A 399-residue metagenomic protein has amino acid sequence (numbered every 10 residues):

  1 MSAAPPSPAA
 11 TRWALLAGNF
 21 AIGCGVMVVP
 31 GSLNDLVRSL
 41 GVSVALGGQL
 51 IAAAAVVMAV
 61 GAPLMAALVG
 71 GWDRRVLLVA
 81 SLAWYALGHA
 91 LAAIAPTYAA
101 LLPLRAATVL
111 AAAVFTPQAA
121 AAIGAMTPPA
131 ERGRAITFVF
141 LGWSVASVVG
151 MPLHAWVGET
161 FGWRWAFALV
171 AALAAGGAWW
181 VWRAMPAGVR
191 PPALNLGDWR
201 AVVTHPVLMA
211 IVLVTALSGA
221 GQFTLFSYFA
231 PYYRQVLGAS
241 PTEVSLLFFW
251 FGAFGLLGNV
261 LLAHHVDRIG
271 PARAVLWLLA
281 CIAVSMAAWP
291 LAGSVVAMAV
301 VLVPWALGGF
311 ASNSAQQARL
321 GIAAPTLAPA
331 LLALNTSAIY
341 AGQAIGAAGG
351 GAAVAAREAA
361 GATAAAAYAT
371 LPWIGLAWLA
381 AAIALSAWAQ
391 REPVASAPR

Functional and structural regions predicted by a protein language model:
G41, D73, I94-A100, G238 (+1 more regions): Helix-breaking motifs and short loop linkers at transmembrane-helix boundaries and internal kinks in secondary membrane
V60-P96: Conserved MFS/SLC helix-loop-helix module at the cytosolic interface between two early adjacent transmembrane helices
A62-R74, G258-G270, V354: Helix-to-loop junctions at the C-terminal end of transmembrane segments in multipass secondary transporters
W84, G88, A99-A107, V296-P304: Paired small-residue
A100, P128-R183, Y232: Helix-loop-helix hairpin linking two adjacent transmembrane segments in secondary transporters
L104-G142: Cytoplasmic helix-loop-helix junction between adjacent transmembrane helices in 12-TM secondary transporters
A272-Q316: C-terminal transmembrane helical hairpin of 12-TM major facilitator-type secondary transporters
P325-A359: A late C-terminal transmembrane helix in Major Facilitator Superfamily
